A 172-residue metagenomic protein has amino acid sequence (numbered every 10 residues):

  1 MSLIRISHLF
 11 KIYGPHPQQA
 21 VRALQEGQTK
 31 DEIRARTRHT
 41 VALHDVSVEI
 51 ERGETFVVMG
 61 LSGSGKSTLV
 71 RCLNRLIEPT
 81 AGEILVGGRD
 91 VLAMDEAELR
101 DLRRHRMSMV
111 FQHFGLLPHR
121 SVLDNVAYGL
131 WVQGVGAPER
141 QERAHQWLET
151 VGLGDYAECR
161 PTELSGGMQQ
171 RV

Functional and structural regions predicted by a protein language model:
L24-E32, R89-D90, A127, W131 (+1 more regions): Conserved ABC ATPase "signature" region
I33-R38, V91-S108, V132, A137-Q141: ABC ATPase NBD coupling module
N74: Helix-to-loop junction immediately C-terminal to a conserved catalytic motif
G82-D90: Conserved ABC transporter NBD signature motif
H119-Y128, R160: Short coil-to-helix segment of the ABC ATPase nucleotide-binding domain corresponding to the Q-loop/switch region
R160-L164, M168: Conserved ABC ATPase signature
